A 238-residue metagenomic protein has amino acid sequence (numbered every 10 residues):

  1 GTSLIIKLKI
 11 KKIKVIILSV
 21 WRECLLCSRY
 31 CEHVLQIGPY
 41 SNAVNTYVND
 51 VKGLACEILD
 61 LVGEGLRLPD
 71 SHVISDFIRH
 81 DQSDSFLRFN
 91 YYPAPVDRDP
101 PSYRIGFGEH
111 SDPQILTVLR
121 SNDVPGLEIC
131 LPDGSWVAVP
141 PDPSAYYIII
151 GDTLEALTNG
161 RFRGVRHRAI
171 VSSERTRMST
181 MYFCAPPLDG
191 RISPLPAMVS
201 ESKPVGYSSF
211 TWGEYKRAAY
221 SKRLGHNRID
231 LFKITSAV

Functional and structural regions predicted by a protein language model:
G1-V238: Peripheral, non-catalytic segments flanking oxidoreductase cores
